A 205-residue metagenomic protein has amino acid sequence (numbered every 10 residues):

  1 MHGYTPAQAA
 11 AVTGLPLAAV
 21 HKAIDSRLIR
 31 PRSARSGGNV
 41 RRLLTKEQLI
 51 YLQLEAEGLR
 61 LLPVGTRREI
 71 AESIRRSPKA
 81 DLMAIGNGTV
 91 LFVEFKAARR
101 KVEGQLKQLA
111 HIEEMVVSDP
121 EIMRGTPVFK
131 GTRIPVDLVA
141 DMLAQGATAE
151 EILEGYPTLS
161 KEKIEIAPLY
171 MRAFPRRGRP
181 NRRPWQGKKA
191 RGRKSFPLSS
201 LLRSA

Functional and structural regions predicted by a protein language model:
M1-A19: Polyanion-binding surface elements
G3, K46-L49, R133: Amphipathic alpha-helical repeat elements characteristic of tetratricopeptide repeat
A10, G14, A23-S26, M142 (+1 more regions): Basic (Lys/Arg-enriched) interaction patch that binds polyanionic ligands
A11, V40-Q48, L62-P63, E69: N-terminal leader and targeting sequences that precede the mature domain
V20-H21, R30: An N-terminal domain-cap segment
I24-R27, Q48, L143, P168: DNA major-groove recognition helix of helix-turn-helix
R30-E57: Short helix-start
L54-P120, R124-K130, I134-D137, D141 (+2 more regions): Basic Lys/Arg-rich amphipathic helical interaction modules
